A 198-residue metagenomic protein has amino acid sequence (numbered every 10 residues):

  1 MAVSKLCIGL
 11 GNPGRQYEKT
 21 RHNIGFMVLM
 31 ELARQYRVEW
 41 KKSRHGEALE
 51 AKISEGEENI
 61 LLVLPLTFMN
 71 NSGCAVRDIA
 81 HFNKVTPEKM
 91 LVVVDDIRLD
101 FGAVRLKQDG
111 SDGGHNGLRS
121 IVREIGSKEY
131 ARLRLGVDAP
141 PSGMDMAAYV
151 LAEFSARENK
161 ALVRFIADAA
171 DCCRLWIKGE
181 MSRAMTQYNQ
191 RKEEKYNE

Functional and structural regions predicted by a protein language model:
A2-D109, R119-L133, P140-D145, A152 (+2 more regions): Nucleotide and nucleotide-moiety/phosphate-recognizing core
G114-G117: Hydrophobic alpha-helical segments within soluble ligand-binding/sensing domains
